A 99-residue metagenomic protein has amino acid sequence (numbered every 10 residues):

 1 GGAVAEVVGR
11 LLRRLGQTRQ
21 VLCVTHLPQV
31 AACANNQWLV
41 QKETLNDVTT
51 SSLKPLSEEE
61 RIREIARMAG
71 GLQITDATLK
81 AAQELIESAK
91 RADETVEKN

Functional and structural regions predicted by a protein language model:
G2-N99: C-terminal lobe/lid and adjacent interdomain/linker elements of RecA-like ASCE P-loop ATPase modules
